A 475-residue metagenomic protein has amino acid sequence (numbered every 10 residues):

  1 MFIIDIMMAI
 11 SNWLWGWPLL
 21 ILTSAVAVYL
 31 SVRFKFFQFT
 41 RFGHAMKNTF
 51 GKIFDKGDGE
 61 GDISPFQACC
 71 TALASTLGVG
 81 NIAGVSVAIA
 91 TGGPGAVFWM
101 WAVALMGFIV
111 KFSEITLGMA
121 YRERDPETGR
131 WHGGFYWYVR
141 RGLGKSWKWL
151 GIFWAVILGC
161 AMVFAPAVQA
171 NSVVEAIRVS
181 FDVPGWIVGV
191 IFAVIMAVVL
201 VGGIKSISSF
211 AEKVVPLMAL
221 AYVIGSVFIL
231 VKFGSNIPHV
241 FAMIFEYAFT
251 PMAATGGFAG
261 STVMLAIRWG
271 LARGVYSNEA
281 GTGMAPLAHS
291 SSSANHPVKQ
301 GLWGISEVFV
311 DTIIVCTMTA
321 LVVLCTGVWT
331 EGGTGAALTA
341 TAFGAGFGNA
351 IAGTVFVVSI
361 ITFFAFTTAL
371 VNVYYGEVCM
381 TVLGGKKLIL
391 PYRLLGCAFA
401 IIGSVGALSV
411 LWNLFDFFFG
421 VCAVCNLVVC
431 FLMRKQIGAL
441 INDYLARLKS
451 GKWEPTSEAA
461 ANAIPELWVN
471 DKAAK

Functional and structural regions predicted by a protein language model:
M1-V79, I89-A96, G107, I401 (+1 more regions): N-terminal alpha-helical transmembrane segments of multi-pass membrane transport and channel/translocase proteins
N12-N48, A90-G129, V310-M318, G353 (+1 more regions): Extracellular loop-to-transmembrane helix junctions
L20-A25, W101, G151-L158, V179-I204 (+3 more regions): Transmembrane alpha-helical segments of multi-pass small-molecule transport proteins
L22-Y29, R33-M46, N171-I177, P184-F245 (+2 more regions): Membrane-interface loop-to-helix entry segments
L30-S31, V103-G129, Y136, R140-L200 (+1 more regions): Helix-loop-helix module between adjacent transmembrane segments
F36-I63, V87-I89, G93-V97, I109-K145 (+4 more regions): Flexible loop linkers connecting adjacent transmembrane helices in multi-pass alpha-helical membrane transporters
G57-T91, L117-A120, E127-Y136, R140-G142 (+2 more regions): Alpha-helical membrane segments and immediately flanking helix-loop junctions that form or couple to the substrate/ion
F112-P126, V227-M243, P251, T255-F258 (+2 more regions): Extracellular/periplasmic helix-exit of transmembrane alpha-helices
